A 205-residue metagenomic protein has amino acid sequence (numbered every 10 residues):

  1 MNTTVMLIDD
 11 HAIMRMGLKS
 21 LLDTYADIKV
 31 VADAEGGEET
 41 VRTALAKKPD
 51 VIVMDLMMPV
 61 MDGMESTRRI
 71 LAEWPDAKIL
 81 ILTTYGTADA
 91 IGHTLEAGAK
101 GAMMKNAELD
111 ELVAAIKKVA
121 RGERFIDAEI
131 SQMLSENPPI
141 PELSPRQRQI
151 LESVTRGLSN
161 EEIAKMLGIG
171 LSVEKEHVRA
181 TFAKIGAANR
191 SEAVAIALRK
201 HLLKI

Functional and structural regions predicted by a protein language model:
D9, D55, T83: Active-site residues of response regulator receiver
D33-R42, G63-E65, N189-E192: Helix N-cap/capping motif at the beta->alpha junctions
L45-K47, I70-A77, A97, K200: Conserved phosphotransfer cores of two-component systems
K47-V53: Active-site beta3 strand of CheY-like receiver
V53-D55, S66: Active-site T/S-Asp motif of two-component receiver
M58: Receiver (REC) domain active-site loop signature in two-component systems and cognate sites in sensor histidine kinases
D89-E96, K100-P145, Q149, L202: Short, flexible helix-to-coil linker/hinge segments that flank and couple to helix-turn-helix
S159-E192: Recognition helix of helix-turn-helix DNA-binding domains
